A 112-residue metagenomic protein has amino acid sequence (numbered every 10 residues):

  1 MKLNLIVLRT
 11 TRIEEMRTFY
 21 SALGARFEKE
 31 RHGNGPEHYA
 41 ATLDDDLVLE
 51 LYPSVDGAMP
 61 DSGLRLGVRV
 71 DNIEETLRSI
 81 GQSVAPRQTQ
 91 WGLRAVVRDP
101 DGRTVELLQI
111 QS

Functional and structural regions predicted by a protein language model:
M1, V7-V48: Core segments of cupin and vicinal oxygen chelate
M1-K2, A58-G63, Q88-T89: Short glycine-enriched loop/turn motifs at secondary-structure junctions
T11-I13, L66-T104, S112: Vicinal oxygen chelate
H32-G35, Q88-Q90, Q109: Short solvent-exposed loop/turn micro-motifs enriched in small/polar/acidic residues
Y39-A41, D56-A58, P86-R87: Short secondary-structure boundary/capping segments
A41-D46, V97-P100, I110: Active-site beta-strand termini and strand-to-loop segments that position acidic
L49-Y52, V96, V105-L108: Conserved beta-strand in the GNAT
